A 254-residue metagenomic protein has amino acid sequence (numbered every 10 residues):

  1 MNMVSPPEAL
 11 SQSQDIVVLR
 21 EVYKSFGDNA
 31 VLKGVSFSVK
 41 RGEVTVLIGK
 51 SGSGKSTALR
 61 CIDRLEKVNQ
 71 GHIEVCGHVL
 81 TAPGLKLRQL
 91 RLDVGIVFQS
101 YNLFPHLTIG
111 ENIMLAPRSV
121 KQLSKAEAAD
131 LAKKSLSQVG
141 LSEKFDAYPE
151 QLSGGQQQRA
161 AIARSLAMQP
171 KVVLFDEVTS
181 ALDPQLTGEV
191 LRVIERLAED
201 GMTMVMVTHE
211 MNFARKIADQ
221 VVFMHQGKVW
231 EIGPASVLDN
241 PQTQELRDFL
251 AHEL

Functional and structural regions predicted by a protein language model:
M1-S11: Pre-NBD coupling/linker segments of ABC/ABC-like ATPases
N2, M224-Q226, I232, S236-L254: C-terminal boundary and immediately downstream tail of ABC-type ATPase nucleotide-binding domains
Q14-A235: ABC family nucleotide-binding domain
